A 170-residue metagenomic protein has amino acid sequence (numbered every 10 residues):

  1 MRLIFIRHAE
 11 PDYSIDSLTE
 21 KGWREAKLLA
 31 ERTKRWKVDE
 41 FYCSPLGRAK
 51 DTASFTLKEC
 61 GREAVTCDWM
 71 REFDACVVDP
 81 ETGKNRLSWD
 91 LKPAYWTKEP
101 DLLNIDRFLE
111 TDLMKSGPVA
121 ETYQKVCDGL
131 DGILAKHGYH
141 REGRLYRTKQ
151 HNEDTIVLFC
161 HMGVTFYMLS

Functional and structural regions predicted by a protein language model:
M1-I4: Extreme N-terminal starter segment of soluble prokaryotic enzymes
R7-E20: Glycine-rich N-terminal loop/short-helix segment of MobA-like nucleotidyltransferase
A9, L46, M162: Active-site metal-binding loops of divalent metal-dependent hydrolases
S17-L18, A53-L57, L169-S170: Short amphipathic alpha-helical segments
L18-T33: Short catalytic helix/loop segments, enriched in acidic residues and glycine and frequently bearing histidine
E31-E110: Phosphate-coordination/substrate-recognition cap region in phosphate-metabolizing enzymes
P93-L134: Internal, conserved structured core segments that host functional sites
D128-S170: Active-site-adjacent alpha-helix immediately C-terminal to a catalytic or transition-state-stabilizing loop
